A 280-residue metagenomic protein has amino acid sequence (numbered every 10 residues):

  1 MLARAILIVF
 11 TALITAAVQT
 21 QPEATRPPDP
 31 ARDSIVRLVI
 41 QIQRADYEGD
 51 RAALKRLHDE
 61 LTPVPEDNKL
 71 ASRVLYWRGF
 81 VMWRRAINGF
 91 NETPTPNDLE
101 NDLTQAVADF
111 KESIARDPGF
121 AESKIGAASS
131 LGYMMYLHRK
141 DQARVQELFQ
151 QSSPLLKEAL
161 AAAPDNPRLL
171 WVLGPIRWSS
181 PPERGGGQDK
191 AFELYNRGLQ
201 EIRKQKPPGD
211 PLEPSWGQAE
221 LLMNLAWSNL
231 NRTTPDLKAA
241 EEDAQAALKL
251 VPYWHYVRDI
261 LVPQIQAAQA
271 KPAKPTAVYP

Functional and structural regions predicted by a protein language model:
L2, A17-R56, P63-E66, K238-E241 (+3 more regions): Extreme N-terminal leader/anchor segments
A5-A16: Bacterial N-terminal signal peptides
P28, R32, K69-Y76, P118 (+4 more regions): Residue signature of alpha-solenoid helical repeat architecture, marking inter-repeat boundaries and helix-start
R37-H58, V81-G119, I125-E158, D165 (+4 more regions): Short coil/linker segments at helix-helix boundaries
V64-Y76, F80-A86: Glycine- and aromatic-enriched membrane insertion/assembly motifs of diderm outer-membrane and organelle channel
P65, I114, L160, L212 (+2 more regions): Short coil/turn linkers that connect adjacent helices within long alpha-helical scaffolds, especially alpha-solenoid
L225-W227, K249-Q269: Predominantly the C-terminal beta-signal and adjacent terminal strand-loop region of outer-membrane beta-barrel
W227-N231, Q245: A structured, mid-to-C-terminal "fold-capping" secondary-structure block
